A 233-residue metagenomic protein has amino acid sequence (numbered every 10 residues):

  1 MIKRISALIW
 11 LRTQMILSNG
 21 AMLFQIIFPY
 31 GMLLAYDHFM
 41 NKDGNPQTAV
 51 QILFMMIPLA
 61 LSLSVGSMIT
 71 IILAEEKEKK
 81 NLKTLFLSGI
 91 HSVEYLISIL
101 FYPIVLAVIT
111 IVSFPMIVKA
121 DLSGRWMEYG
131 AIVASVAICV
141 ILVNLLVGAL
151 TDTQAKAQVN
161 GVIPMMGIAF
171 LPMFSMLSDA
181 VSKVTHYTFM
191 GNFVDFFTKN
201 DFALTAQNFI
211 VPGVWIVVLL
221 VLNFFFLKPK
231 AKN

Functional and structural regions predicted by a protein language model:
M1-M22: N-terminal Sec/SRP start-transfer signal
K3-W10, M176-I210: Short hydrophobic, aromatic-rich alpha-helical segments embedded in or entering the lipid bilayer of multi-pass
M15-N41, I52-M68, N160-P172, I210-L220: Hydrophobic alpha-helical transmembrane segments of multi-pass membrane transport/permease proteins
A35-D43, L150-M190: Transmembrane helix segments
A49-L87, S92-P115: Hydrophobic alpha-helical transmembrane segments of multi-pass membrane transport proteins
F54, S62-S67, I97-S98, G124-I132 (+2 more regions): Short alpha-helical transmembrane interface motifs in multi-pass membrane proteins
S92, L100-D152: Alpha-helical transmembrane segments and their short interhelical loops
L146-G148, G213-N233: Junction motif at the cytosolic side of a transmembrane helix
